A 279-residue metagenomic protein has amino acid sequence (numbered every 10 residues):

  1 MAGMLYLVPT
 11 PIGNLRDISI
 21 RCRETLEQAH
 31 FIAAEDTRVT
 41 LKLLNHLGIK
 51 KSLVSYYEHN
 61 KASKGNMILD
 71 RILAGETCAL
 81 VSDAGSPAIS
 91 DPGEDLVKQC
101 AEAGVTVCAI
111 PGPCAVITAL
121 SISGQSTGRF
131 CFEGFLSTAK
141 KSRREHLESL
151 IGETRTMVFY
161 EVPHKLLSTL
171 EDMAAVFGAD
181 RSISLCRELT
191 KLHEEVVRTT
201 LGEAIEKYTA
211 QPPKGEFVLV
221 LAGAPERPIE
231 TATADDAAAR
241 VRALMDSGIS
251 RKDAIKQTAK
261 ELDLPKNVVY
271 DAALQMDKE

Functional and structural regions predicted by a protein language model:
M1-E58: Glycine-rich, flexible N-terminal cofactor/catalytic loop recognition
A2, T77, T156, P163-E279: A contiguous loop/helix-start segment that scaffolds small-molecule binding in enzyme catalytic cores
M4-V8, A74-S82, F130, R155-F159 (+1 more regions): Generic beta-sheet signal
L26-I32, G104-C108, T156-M157: Short active-site oxyanion
A34, A109-G112, F159, L185: General beta-strand structural signal in soluble alpha/beta enzymes
S55-S63, L136-K140: Conserved helicase motor
P92-E94, R251: Glycine-centered tight-turn and secondary-structure capping sites
D95-E153: Class I SAM-dependent methyltransferase SAM-binding "motif I" and its flanking Rossmann-like core
